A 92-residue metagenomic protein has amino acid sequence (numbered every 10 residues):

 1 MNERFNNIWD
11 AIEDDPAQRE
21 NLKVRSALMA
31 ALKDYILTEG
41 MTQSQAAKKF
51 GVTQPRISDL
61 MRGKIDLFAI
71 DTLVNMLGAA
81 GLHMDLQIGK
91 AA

Functional and structural regions predicted by a protein language model:
M1, A91-A92: Short intrinsically disordered terminal tails
M1-A30: N-terminal flexible/basic segments that precede or flank functional cores
V24, L28, R56, A69-L73: Amphipathic alpha-helical interface surfaces
A30-Q45: Short basic helix-loop element that most often maps to the first helix and adjoining turn of HTH DNA-binding modules
M41-S58: Short alpha-helical DNA-recognition segment
M61: DNA major-groove recognition helix of helix-turn-helix
I70-L86: DNA major-groove recognition helix of helix-turn-helix/homeodomain DNA-binding modules
